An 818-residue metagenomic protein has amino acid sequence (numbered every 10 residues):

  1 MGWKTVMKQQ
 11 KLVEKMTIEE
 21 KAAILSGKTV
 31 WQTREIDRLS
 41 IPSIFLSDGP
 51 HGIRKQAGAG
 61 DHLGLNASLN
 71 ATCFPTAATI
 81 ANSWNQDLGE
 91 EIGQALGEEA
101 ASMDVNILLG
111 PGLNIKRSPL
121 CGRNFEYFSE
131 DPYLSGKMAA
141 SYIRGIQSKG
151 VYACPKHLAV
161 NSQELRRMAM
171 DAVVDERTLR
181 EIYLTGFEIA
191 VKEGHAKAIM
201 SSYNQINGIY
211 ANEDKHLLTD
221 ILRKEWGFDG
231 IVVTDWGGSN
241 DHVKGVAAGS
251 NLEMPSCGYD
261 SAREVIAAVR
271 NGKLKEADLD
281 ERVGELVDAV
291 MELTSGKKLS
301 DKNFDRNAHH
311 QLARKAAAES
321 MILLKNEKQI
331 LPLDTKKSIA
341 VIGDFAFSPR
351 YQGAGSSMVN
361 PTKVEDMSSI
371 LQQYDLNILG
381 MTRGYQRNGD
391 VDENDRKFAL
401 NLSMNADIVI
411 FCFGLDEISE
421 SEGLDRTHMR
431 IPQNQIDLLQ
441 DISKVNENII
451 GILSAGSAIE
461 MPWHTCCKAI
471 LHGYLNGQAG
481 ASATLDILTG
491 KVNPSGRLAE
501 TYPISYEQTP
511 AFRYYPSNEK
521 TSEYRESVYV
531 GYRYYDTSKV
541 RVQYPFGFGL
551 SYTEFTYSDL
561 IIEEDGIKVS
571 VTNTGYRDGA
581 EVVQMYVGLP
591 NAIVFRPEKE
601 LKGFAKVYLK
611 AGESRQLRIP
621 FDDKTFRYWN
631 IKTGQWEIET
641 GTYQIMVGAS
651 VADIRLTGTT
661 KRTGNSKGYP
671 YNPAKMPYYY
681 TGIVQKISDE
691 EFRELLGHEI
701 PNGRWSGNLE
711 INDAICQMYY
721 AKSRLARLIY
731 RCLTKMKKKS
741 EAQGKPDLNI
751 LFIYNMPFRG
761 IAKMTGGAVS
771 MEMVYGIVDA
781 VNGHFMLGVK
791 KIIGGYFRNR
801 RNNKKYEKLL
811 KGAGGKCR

Functional and structural regions predicted by a protein language model:
M1-K624, T642-V647, V651, M756 (+3 more regions): Glycoside hydrolase catalytic-domain context in secreted enzymes
D623-P670: Terminal connector regions
V651-A652, G658-I729: Charged, amphipathic alpha-helical linkers/stalks
E694-R818: Long, low-hydrophobicity ectodomains and other hydrophilic envelope-associated domains
